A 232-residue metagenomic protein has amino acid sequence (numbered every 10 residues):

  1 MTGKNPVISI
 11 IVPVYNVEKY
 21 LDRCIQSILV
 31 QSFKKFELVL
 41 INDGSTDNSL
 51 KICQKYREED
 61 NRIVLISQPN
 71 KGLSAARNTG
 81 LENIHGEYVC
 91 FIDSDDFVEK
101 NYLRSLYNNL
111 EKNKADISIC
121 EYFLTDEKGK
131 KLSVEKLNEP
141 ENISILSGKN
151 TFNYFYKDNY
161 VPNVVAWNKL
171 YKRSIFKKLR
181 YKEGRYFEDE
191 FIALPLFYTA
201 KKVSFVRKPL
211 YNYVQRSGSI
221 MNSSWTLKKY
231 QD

Functional and structural regions predicted by a protein language model:
M1-V30: N-proximal low-complexity "stem/linker" segments adjacent to membrane-targeting elements
S9-V12, V39-L40, S67, Y198: Short hydrophobic beta-strand elements that form part of the catalytic alpha/beta core underpinning NDP-sugar/donor
D22, D47-K55, F97, N101: Acidic helix N-cap motif at the loop->helix transition within catalytic regions of sugar-transfer enzymes
S27, N42-K51, P69: A conserved acidic beta->alpha catalytic loop
F36, R62-V64: Short, conserved active-site loop motifs that form the nucleotide-linked donor/cofactor pocket
Q68-I84, S94-F97: Glycine-rich, basic loop-to-helix element that forms the pyrophosphate-binding segment of sugar-nucleotide handling
L73, S94-P195, T199-V203, G218-K228: Donor-binding/catalytic cores of nucleotide-activated saccharide and glycerol-phosphate transferases/polymerases
V89: Short aromatic/hydrophobic "clamp" motif used to bind/position activated sugar donors
